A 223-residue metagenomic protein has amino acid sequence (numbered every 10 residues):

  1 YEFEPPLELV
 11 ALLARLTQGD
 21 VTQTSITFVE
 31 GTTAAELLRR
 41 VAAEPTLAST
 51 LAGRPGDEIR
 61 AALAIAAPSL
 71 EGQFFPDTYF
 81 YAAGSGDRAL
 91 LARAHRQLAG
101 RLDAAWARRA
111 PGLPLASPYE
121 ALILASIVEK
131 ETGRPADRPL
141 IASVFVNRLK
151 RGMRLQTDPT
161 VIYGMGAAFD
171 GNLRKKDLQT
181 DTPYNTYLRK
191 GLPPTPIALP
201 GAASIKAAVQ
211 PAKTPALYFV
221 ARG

Functional and structural regions predicted by a protein language model:
P5-T24, A34-A43: Membrane-embedded segments
R39, A43-L47, R60-G223: Bacterial extracytoplasmic/cell-wall-associated proteins, especially those involved in peptidoglycan
A48-D57: Short, well-structured active-site flanking segments
